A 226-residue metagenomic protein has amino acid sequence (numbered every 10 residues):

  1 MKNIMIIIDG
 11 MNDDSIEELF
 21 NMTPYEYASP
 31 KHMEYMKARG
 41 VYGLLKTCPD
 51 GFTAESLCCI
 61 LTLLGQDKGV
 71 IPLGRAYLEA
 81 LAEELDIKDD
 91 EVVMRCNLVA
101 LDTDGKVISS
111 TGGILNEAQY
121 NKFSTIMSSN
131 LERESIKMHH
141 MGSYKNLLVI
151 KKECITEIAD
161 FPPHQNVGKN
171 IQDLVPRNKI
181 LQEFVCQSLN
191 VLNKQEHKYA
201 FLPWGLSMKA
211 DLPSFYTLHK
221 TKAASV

Functional and structural regions predicted by a protein language model:
M1-N3, R39, V93, Y144 (+2 more regions): Short coil/turn connectors at secondary-structure junctions
K2, N12-S124, S128: Active-site nucleophile/metal-coordination loop of metallo-enzymes that catalyze phosphate/sulfate and related
K2-D14, M36, N190-V191, K198-L202: Beta-strand elements within well-structured catalytic alpha/beta cores of enzymes that handle phosphate/sulfate esters
M11-I16, N166-G168, K209-T217: Short acidic (Asp/Glu) and glycine-rich catalytic loops that position anionic groups and cofactors
F20, I150-K152, D173-Q182, C186 (+1 more regions): Terminal, contiguous helix-loop blocks that mediate binding/assembly
E26-S29, M141, L181, S225-V226: Active-site-proximal structural scaffolding
L45-D50, K137-S143, P203-W204: Acidic carboxylate-rich catalytic motifs and surrounding loops in phosphoryl-/glycosyl-chemistry enzymes
R75-S188: A contiguous, mid-domain pocket- or channel-lining segment that forms the substrate-recognition surface
